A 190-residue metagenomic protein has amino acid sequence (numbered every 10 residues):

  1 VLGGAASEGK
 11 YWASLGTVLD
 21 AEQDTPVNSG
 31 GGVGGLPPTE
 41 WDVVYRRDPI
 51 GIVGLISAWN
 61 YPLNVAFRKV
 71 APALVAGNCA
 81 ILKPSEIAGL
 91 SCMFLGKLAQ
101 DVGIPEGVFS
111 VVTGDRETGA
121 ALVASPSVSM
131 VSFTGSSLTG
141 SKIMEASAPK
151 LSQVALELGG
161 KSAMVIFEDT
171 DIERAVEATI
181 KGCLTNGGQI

Functional and structural regions predicted by a protein language model:
V1-F67, I104, F109: N-terminal Rossmann NAD(P)-binding subdomain characteristic of aldehyde/semialdehyde dehydrogenases
G9, C92-L95, L122, I143 (+1 more regions): Hydrophobic packing residues within well-ordered alpha-helices of enzyme cores
D42-V43, V111-S129: A structured beta-alpha segment of the ubiquitous adenosine-cofactor-binding alpha/beta core
V53, T113-A121, G135-K142, A146: Beta-loop-alpha module in the N-terminal Rossmann-like domain of NAD(P)-dependent dehydrogenases, especially those
A66-G119: PLP-dependent aminotransferase-like
L82, V111, F133-G135, V154-L158: General beta-strand structural signal in soluble alpha/beta enzymes
G103, L138-I190: ALDH superfamily catalytic-core signature
